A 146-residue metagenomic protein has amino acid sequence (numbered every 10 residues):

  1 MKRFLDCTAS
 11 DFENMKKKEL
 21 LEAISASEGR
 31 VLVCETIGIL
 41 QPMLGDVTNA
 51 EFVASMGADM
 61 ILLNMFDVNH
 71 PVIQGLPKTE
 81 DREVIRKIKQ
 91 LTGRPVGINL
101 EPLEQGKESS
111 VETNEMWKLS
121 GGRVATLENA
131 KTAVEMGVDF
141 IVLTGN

Functional and structural regions predicted by a protein language model:
M1-F4, T8-L21, P42-M43, L63 (+4 more regions): Glycan-processing catalytic domains of CAZymes
M1-I37, D81-G93, G97-N99: N-terminal amphipathic alpha-helix/helix-capping segment at the start of soluble metabolic enzymes
F12-K16, P42-G45, E80, G121-A125: Short secondary-structure boundary/capping elements
E22-A23, M43, A50-E51, I85-K87 (+1 more regions): Short, flexible, glycine/charge-rich loop motifs used to bind or transfer phosphoryl groups or to couple energy/partner
G29, E35-A54: Active-site-flanking structural segment that lines cofactor/substrate pockets
E35-Q41, F66-V68, N99-Q105, N146: Active-site beta-loop-alpha junctions enriched in small/polar residues
G45-N69, Q74-L76, S109-N146: Alpha/beta enzyme core
F66, E80-P102, E108-V124: A generic, well-ordered mixed alpha/beta core segment in the N-terminal half of proteins
